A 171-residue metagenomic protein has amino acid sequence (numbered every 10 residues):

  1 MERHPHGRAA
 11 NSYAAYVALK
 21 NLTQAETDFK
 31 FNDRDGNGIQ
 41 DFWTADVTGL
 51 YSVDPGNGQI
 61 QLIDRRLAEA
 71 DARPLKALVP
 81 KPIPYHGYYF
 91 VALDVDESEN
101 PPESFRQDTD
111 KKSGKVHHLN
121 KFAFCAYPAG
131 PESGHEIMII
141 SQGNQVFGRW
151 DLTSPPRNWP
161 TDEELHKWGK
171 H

Functional and structural regions predicted by a protein language model:
M1-K30: Amphipathic alpha-helical segments typified by the pilin-like N-terminal helix that continues immediately C-terminal
P5, Y13-A14, N32, I39 (+3 more regions): Generic marker of "main functional regions" within proteins
H6, L22, K81-I83, T161: Short linear sequence motifs
V17, Q24-E136: Extracellular/periplasmic head regions of type IV pilus-like filament subunits
G134-H166: A short, surface-exposed interaction/processing loop segment used at functional sites
G169-H171: Short, solvent-exposed mixed-charge patches
